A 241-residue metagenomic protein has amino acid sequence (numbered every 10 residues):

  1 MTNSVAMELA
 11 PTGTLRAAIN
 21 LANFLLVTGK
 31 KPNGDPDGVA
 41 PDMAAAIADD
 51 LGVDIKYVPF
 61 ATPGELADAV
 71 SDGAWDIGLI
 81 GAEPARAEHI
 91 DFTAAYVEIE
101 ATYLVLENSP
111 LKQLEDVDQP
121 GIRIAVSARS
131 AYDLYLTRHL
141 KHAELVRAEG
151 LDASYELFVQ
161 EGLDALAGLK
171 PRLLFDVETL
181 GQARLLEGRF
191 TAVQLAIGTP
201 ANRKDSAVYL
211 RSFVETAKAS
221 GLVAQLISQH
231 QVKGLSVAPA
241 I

Functional and structural regions predicted by a protein language model:
M1-G81, R86-E88, R147, S220 (+1 more regions): Extracytoplasmic small-molecule ligand-binding "clamshell" domains of the periplasmic binding protein/Venus flytrap
M1-M7, A131-A148, L185, E215-I241: Ligand-binding clefts/hinges and TM-proximal coupling segments of bilobed small-molecule sensing domains
T14-L21, D37, E115-Y132, E144-L145: Short loop->beta-strand "edge-of-pocket" segments that line small-molecule binding or catalytic clefts across diverse
L21, V97-N108, K170, L174-E215 (+1 more regions): Periplasmic-binding protein-like
V27-N33, A44-D54, T93, R129-G150 (+2 more regions): Ligand-binding cleft/hinge of the Venus flytrap
G64, I80-H89, V159-T191: A ligand-binding cleft/hinge motif common to bilobed small-molecule-binding domains
A85, N108-E115, V146, N202-V208: Short helix-loop capping/hinge motifs at secondary-structure junctions, enriched in acidic/polar residues
Y96, V105-R123: Flexible hinge/capping segments at coil-to-helix
